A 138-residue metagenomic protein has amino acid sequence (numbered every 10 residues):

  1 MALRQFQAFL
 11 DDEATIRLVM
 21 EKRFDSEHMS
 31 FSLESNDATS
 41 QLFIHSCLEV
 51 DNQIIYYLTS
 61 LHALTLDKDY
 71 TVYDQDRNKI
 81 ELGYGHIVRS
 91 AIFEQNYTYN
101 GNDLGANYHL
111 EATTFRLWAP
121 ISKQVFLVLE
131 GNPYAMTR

Functional and structural regions predicted by a protein language model:
M1-K22, N78-S122: Non-catalytic, glycine-rich low-complexity segments
D25-E27: Accessory, usually C-terminal, subdomains that scaffold auxiliary metal cofactors
S30-L58, A106-L110, T114-R138: Aromatic-rich carbohydrate-binding modules that target alpha-glucans
S32, L64-I80: Short, aromatic- and glycine-rich surface loops/edge beta-strands on solvent-exposed regions
T59-A63: Beta-strand-rich globular domains of non-transmembrane regions
